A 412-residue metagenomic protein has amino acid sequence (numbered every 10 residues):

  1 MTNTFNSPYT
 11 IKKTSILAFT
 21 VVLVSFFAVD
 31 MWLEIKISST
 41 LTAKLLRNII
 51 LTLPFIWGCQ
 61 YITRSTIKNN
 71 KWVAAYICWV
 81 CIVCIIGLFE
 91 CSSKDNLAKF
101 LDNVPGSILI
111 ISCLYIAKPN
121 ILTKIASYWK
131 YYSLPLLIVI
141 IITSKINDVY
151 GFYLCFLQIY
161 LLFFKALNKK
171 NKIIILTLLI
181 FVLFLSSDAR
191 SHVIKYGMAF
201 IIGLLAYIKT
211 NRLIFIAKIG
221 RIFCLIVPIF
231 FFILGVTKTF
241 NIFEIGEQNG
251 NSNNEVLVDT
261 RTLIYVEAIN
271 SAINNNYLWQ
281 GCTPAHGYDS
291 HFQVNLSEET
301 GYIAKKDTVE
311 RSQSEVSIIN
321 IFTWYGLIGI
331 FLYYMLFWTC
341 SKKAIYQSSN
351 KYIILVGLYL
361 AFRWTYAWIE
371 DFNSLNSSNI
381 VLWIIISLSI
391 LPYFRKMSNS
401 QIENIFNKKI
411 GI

Functional and structural regions predicted by a protein language model:
M1-K36, A43-G250, D307-G411: Hydrophobic transmembrane helix bundles of membrane-integrated enzymes that assemble and modify cell-envelope
N6, S271-A272: Proline-rich, low-complexity intrinsically disordered regions
I180, N274-N275: Residue-level signal for pocket-adjacent positions within structured domains
E255-N270, Y277-Y325: Long extracytoplasmic/lumenal interhelical loops at the membrane interface of multi-pass membrane proteins
I273-N274, Y346: Secondary-structure boundary motif
